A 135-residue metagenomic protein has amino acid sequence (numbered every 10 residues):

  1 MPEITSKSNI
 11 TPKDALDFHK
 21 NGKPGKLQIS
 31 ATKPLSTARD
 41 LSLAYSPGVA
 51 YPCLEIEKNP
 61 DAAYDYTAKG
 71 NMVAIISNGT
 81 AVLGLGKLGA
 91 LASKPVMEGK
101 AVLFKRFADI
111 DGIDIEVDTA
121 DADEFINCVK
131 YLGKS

Functional and structural regions predicted by a protein language model:
P2-S135: N-terminal ligand-binding/catalytic initiation module
